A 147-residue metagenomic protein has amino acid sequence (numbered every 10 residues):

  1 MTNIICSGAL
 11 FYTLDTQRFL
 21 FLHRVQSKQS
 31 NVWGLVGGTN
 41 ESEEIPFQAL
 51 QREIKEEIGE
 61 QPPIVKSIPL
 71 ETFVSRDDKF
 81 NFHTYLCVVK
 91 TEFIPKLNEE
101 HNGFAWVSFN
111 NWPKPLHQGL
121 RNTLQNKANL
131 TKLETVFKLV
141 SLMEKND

Functional and structural regions predicted by a protein language model:
M1-L20, V36: Conserved N-terminal beta-strand and adjoining loop/helix that marks the start of the Nudix/MutT-like hydrolase domain
I4-I5, D15, E71-I94, E99-E100 (+2 more regions): Active-site-adjacent beta-strand/loop module that shapes the phosphate/pyrophosphate-binding cleft
Q17-E56, E60: Conserved Nudix-box catalytic region and its N-terminal flanking loop in Nudix hydrolases and closely related
K28, V36, S42, L86-V88 (+4 more regions): Functional cleft and adjacent loop/helix regions within the main domain that mediate ligand binding or catalysis
E56, G103, K114: Active-site micro-motifs of SAM-dependent methyltransferase domains
Q61-E71: A short coil-to-beta-strand element that immediately follows conserved catalytic motifs
N111-T123: Short acidic, Gly/Pro-enriched loop/turn segments at secondary-structure junctions
R121-D147: Charged phosphate-binding loop/patch that engages nucleotide di/tri-phosphates or the phosphate backbone of nucleic
